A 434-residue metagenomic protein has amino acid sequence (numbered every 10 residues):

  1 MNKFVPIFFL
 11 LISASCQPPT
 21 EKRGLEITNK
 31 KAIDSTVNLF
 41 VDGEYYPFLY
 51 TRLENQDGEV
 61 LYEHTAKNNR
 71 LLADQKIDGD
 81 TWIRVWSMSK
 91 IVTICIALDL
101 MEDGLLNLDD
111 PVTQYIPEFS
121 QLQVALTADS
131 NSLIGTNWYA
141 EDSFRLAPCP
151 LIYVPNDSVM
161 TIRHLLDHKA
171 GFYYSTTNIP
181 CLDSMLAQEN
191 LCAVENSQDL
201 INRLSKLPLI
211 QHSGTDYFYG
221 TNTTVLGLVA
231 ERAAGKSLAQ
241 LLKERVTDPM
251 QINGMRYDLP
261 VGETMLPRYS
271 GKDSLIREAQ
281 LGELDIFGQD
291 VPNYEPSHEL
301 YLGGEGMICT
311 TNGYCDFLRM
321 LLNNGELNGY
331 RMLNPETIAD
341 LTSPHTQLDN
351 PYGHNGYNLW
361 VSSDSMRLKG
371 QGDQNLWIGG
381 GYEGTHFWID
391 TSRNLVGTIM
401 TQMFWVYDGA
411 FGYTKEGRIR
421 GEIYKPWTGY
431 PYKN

Functional and structural regions predicted by a protein language model:
N2-I7: Sec-dependent signal peptide recognition, specifically the positively charged N-region followed immediately by
A14-S15: C-terminal motif of bacterial Sec signal peptides marking the signal peptidase cleavage site
E26-V85, L105-N107, V124-A128, D408-G409 (+1 more regions): Short, conserved catalytic-motif segment at the N-terminal edge
V37, R52, G58, R84-V112 (+3 more regions): Active-site SXXK
Q121-Q374: Short, surface-exposed loop or secondary-structure junction motifs that flank catalytic or metal-binding residues
N323, T337, T342-Q347, D364-K369 (+1 more regions): Short, gly/Ser/Thr-rich active-site loops of penicillin-recognizing serine hydrolases
L376, E383-V396: Short, surface-exposed beta-strand/loop micro-motifs that present aromatic residues
N394-Y407: Short, well-ordered beta-strand elements
